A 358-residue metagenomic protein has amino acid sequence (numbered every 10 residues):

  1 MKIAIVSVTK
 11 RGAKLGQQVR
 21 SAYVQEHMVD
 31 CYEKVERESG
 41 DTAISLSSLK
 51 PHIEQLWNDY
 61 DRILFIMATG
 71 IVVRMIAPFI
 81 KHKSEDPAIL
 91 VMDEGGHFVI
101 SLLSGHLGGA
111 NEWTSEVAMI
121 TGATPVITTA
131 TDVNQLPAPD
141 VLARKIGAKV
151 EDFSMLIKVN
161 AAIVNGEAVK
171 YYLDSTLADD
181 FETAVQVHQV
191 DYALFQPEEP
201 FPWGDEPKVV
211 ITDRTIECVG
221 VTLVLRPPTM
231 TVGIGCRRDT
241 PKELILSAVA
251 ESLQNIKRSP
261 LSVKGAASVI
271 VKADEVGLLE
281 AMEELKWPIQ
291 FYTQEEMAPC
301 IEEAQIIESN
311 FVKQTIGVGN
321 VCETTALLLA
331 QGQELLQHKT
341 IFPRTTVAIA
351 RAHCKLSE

Functional and structural regions predicted by a protein language model:
M1-R37, T340-T345, A350, K355-E358: N-terminal basic/disordered segments at the start of proteins
I5-V6, I66, S268: Active-site-adjacent beta-strand anchor residues
G12-Q17, S21-Q25, R37, A43-S47 (+6 more regions): Conserved mixed alpha/beta catalytic, RNA-binding, or beta-rich assembly cores of soluble enzyme, regulatory
M28-Q55, E275-V276, C300-I306: N-terminal beta-loop-helix "entrance" segment that forms/cooperates in small-molecule cofactor or anionic ligand
D30-K34, F65-M67, V91-M92, P125-T129 (+4 more regions): General beta-strand structural signal in soluble alpha/beta enzymes
S45-G70, M282-I289: Short, structured active-site "lid" loops
D205-C218, T222-L225, C322-E358: C-terminal edge-of-domain segments
E251, S262-A326, A330-L335, I341-V347: C-terminal non-catalytic interaction/assembly regions of soluble proteins
